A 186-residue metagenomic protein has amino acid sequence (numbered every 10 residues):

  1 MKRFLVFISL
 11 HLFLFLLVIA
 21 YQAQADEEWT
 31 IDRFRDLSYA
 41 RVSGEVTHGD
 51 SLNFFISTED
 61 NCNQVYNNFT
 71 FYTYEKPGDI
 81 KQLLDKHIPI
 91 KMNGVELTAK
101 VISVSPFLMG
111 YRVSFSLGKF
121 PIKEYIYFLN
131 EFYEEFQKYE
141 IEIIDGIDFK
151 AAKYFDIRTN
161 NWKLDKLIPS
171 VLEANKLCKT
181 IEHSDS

Functional and structural regions predicted by a protein language model:
M1-A25: Classical Sec-dependent N-terminal signal peptides that target proteins to the secretory pathway
A23-S186: A generic "folded-domain core" signal
